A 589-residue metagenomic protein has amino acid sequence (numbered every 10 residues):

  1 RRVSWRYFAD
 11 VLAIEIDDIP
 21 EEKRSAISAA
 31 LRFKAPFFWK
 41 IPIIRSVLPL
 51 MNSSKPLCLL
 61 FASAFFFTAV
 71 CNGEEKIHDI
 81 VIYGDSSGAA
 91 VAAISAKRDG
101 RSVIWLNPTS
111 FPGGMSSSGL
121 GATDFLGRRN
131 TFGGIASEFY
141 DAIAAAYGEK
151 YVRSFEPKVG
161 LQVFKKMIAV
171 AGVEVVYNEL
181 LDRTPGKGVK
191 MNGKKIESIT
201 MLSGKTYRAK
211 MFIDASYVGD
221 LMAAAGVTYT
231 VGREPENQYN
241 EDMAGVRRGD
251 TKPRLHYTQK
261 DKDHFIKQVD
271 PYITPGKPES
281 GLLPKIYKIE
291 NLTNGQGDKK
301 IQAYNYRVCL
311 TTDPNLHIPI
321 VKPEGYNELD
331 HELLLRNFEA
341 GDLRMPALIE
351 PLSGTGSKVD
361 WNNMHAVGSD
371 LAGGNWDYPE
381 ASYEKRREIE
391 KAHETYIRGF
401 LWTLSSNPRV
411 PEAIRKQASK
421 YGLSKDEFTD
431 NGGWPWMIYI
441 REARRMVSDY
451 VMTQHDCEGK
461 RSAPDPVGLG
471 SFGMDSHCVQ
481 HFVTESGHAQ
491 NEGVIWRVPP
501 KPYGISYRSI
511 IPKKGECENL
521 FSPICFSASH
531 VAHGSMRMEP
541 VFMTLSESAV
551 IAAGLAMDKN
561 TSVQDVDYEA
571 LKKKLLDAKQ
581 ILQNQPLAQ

Functional and structural regions predicted by a protein language model:
R45-L59: Bacterial N-terminal signal peptides that target proteins for export
C58-T68: Bacterial N-terminal signal peptides
C71-E75: Boundary at the C-terminal end of the N-terminal hydrophobic targeting segment
K76-S86: Beta1/beta-strand and adjacent pyrophosphate-binding region of the FAD-binding site in flavoprotein oxidoreductases
S95-S102, N107-K190, T230, Q238-N240: Conserved N-terminal/central alpha/beta ligand/cofactor-binding core
K187-T206: Conserved beta-strand-loop-beta-strand element in the redox core of flavoprotein oxidoreductases
K205-M211, A215-Q589: Flavin (FAD/FMN)-binding glycine-rich loop and adjacent Rossmann-like elements that form
